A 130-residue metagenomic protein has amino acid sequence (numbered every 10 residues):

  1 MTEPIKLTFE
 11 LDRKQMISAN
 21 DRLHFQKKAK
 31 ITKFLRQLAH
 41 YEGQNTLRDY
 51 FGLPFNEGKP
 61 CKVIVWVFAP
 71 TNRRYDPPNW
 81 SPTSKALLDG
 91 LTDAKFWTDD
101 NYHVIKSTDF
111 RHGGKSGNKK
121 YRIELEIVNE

Functional and structural regions predicted by a protein language model:
M1-E130: Catalytic phosphate/metal-binding cores of nucleic-acid and nucleotide-processing enzymes, i.e., regions that mediate
